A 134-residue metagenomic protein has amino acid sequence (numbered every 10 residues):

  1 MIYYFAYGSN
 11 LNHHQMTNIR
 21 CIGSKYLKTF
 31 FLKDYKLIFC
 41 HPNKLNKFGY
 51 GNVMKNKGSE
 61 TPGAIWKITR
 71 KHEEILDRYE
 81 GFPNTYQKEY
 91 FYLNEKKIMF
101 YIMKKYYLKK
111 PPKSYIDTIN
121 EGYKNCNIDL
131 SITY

Functional and structural regions predicted by a protein language model:
M1-Y134: A glycine-rich, hydrophobic/aromatic-adjacent loop/helix-cap motif
